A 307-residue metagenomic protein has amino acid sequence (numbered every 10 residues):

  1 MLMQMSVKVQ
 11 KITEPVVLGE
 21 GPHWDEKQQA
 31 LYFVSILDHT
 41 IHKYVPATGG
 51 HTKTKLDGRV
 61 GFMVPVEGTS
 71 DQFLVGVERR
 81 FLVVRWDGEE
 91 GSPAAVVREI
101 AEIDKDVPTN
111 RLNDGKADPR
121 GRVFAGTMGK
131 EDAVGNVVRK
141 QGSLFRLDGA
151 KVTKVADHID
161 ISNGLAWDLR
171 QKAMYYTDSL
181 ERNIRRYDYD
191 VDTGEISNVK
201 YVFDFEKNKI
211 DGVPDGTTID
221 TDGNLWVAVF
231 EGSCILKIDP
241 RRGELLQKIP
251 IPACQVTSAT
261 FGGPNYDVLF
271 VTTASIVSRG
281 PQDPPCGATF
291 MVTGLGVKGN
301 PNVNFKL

Functional and structural regions predicted by a protein language model:
L2-V16, Y44-G49, K55, A95-D104 (+3 more regions): A short helix->beta-strand "capping" segment at the edge of beta-propeller domains
E14-Q28, D57-G76, K105-R122, Q141 (+3 more regions): Beta-rich, blade/repeat-based domains predominating in secreted/periplasmic proteins but also intracellular
P15, E26, L31-L37, F73-R79 (+5 more regions): Conserved beta-strand positions in repeat-built beta-propeller and related beta-rich domains
T40-H42, R80-L82, G142-F145, N183-R185 (+2 more regions): A short loop-to-beta-strand structural motif that recurs across blades of beta-propeller domains
V84-S92, A133, Y187-E195, P240-R242 (+1 more regions): Short loop/turn segments immediately following beta-strands, especially the blade-tip and inter-blade linker loops
G88-R122, T127-V134, V138-Q141, K151: Asp-box/WD-like beta-propeller blade repeats and closely related beta-sheet repeat scaffolds
R182-N183, D204-E244: Loop/turn-rich, solvent-exposed surfaces of beta-rich toroidal or solenoidal domains
T260-L307: Blade-level signature of beta-propeller repeat domains, shared across WD40, Kelch, NHL, RCC1 and BNR/Asp-box propellers
